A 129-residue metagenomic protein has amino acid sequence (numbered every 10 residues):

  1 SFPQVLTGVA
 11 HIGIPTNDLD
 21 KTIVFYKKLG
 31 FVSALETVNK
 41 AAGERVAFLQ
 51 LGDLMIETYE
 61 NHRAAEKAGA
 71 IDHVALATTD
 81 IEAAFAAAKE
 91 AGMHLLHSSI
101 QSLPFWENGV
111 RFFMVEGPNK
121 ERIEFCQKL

Functional and structural regions predicted by a protein language model:
S1, I12-V24, I56-A64, M93: Short N-terminal helix-initiation segments at or just after the protein's N-terminus
S1-D20, I71-V74, C126-L129: N-terminal beta-strand motif that seeds the catalytic metal site of vicinal oxygen chelate
S1-P3, T37, A47, K89-L129: Vicinal oxygen chelate
L6, I14-M55, A83, W106: Core segments of cupin and vicinal oxygen chelate
V9, E44-V46, I71, V110: Conserved positions at the start
A34-A68, V115-K128: Conserved short beta-strand elements that form part of the metal-binding/catalytic scaffold of enzyme active sites
A75, A86-K89: Long, charged/polar, surface-exposed segments that mediate recognition or autoinhibition
T78-E82: Short proline/glycine-enriched turn/loop motifs at strand-loop junctions of beta-rich domains
